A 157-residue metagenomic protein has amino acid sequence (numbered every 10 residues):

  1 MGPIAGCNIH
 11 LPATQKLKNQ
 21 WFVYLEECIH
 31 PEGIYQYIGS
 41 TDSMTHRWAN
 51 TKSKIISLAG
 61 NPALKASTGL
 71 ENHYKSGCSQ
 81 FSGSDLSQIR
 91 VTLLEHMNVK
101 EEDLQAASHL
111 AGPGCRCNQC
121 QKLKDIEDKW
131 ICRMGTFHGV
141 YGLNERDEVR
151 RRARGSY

Functional and structural regions predicted by a protein language model:
I4-Y157: Structure-specific nucleic-acid interaction/processing domains
